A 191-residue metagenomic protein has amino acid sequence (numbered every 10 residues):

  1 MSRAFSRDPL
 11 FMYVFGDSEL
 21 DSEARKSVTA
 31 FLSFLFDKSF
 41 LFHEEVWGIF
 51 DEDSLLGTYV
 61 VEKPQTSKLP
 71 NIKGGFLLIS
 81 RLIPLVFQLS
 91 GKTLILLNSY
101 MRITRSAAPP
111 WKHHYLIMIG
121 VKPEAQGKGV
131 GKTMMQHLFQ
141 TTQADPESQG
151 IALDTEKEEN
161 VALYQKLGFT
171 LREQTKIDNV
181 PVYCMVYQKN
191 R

Functional and structural regions predicted by a protein language model:
M1-K26: Helix-loop element at the rim of GNAT/NAT acetyltransferase active sites that forms part of the acceptor-substrate
A30-G48, Y115: A short helix-loop-beta-strand connector motif used in the catalytic cores of GNAT acetyltransferases and, in some
L41-V61: Conserved beta-hairpin
T58-I119: Conserved acyl-donor/pantetheine-binding loop and adjacent beta-alpha core of acyl/acetyltransferases and related
W111-H114, T142-E156: Conserved GNAT acetyl-CoA-binding A-motif
V121, G127-Q140, K166: Conserved acetyl-CoA-binding loop-helix of GNAT-fold acetyltransferases
K132, A144-E147, K157-Q174, P181: Conserved active-site alpha-helix within GNAT-family acetyltransferase domains
Q149-E158, I177-R191: C-terminal "cap" of GNAT-fold acetyltransferases
